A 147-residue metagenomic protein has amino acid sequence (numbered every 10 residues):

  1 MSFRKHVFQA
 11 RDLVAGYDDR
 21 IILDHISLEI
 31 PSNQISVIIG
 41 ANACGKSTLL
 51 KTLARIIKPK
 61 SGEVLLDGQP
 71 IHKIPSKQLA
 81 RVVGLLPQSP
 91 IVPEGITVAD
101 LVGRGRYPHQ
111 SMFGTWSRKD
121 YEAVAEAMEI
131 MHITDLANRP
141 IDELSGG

Functional and structural regions predicted by a protein language model:
F8-A10, L23-H25: Conserved structural motif at the start of ABC-family nucleotide-binding domains
R20-I21, K77: Short coil-to-beta microelement around the adenine-binding A-loop and adjacent beta1/P-loop entry of ABC ATPase
I39-A41: The feature captures the beta-strand-to-loop junction immediately N-terminal to the Walker
A54: Helix-to-loop junction immediately C-terminal to a conserved catalytic motif
G62-P70, L79: Conserved ABC transporter NBD signature motif
G103, R118-L136: Conserved ABC ATPase "signature" region
T115, P140-L144: Conserved ABC ATPase signature
